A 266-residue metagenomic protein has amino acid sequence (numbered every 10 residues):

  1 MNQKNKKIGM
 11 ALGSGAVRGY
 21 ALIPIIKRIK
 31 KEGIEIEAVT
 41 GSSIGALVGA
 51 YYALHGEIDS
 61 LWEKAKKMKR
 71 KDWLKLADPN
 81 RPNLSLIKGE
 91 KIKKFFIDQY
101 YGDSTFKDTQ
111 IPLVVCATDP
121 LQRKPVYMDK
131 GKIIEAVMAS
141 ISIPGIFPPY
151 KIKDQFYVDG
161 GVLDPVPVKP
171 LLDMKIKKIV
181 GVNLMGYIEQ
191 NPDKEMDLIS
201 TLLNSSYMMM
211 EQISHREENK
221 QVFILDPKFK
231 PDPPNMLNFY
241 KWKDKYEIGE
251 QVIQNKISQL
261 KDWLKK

Functional and structural regions predicted by a protein language model:
M1-S42, A50-K266: Patatin-like phospholipase
